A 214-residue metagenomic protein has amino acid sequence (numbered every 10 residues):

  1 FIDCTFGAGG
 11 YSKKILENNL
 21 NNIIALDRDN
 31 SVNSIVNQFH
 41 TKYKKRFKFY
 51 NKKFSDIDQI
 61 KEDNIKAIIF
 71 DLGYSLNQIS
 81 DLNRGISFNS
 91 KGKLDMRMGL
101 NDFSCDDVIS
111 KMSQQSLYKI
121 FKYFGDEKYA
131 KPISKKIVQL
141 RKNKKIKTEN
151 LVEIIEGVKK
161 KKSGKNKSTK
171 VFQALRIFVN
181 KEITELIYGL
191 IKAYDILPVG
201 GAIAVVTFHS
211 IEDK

Functional and structural regions predicted by a protein language model:
F1-K214: S-adenosyl-L-methionine-dependent methyltransferase catalytic core, i.e., the SAM/SAH-binding region
